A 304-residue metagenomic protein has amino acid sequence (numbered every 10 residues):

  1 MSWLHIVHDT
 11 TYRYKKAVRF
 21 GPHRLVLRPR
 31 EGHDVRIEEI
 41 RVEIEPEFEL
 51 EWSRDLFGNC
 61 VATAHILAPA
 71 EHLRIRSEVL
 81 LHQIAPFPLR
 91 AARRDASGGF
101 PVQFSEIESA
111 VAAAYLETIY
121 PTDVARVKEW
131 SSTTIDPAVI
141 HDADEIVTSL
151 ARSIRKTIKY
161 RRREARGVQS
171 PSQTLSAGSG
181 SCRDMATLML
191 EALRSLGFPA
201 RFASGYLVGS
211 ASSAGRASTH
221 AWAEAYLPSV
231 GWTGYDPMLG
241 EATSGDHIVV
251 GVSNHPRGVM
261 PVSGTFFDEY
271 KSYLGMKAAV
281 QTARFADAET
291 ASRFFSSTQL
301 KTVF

Functional and structural regions predicted by a protein language model:
M1-E129, T133, I140: Linear, non-domain "peripheral" regions
S2, H8, G21-H23, I40 (+6 more regions): Structural beta-strand/beta-sheet cores of well-ordered domains, especially the beta-sheet scaffolds that support
R13-R24, R161-S172, T298-F304: Short N-terminal helix-initiation segments at or just after the protein's N-terminus
K16, E31, F48, V79 (+5 more regions): A broadly conserved detector of short glycine/acidic/proline-rich loop/turn motifs that flank catalytic sites and bind
L25-V35, I40-V42, L239-M260, G264-L274 (+2 more regions): Glycine-rich, small/acidic residue-mixed loop/short-helix segments
A96-G180, L188, N254-P256, D268-A291: Secondary-structure boundary elements
P137, R152, D184-S272: Hydrophobic/aromatic-rich core segments of domains that either
V208-S210, R293-T298: Intrinsically disordered, low-complexity linkers and terminal tails enriched in Pro/Gly and often acidic or mixed-charge
